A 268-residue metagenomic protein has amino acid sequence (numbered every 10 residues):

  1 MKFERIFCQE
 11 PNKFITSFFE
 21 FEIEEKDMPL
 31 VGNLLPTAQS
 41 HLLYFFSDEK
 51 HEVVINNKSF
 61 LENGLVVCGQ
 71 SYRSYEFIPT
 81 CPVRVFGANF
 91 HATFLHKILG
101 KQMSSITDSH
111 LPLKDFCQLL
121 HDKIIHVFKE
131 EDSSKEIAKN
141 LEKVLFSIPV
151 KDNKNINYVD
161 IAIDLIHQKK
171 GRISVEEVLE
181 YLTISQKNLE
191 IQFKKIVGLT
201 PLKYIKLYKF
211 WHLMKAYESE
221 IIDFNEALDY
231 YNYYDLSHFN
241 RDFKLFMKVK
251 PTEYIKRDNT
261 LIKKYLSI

Functional and structural regions predicted by a protein language model:
M1-D160, H167-Q168, V175-E176, L182-Q186 (+4 more regions): Alpha-helical bundle regulatory/interaction domains
I125-H126, E190, L245: Intrinsically disordered, low-complexity segments enriched in glycine/proline and serine/threonine
K154-N155, L165-I166, F193, V197-Y217 (+2 more regions): Alpha-helical DNA-contacting segments of helix-turn-helix folds
Q168-K170, E180, Y217-S219: Short amphipathic helical patch at the helix-1/turn junction of helix-turn-helix
S174-V175, Q192-F193: Extended amphipathic alpha-helical scaffolding segments in membrane-proximal extra-membrane regions of membrane
